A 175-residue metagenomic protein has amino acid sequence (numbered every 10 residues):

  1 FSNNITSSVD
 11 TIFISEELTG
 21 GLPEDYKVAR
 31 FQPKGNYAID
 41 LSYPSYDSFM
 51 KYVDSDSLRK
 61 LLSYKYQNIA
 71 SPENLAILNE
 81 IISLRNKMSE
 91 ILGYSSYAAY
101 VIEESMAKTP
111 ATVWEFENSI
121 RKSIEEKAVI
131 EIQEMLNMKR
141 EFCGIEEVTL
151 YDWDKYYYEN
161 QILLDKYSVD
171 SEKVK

Functional and structural regions predicted by a protein language model:
F1-L41, L84, E90-K175: Active-site-proximal, well-structured secondary-structure segments within enzyme catalytic domains
N3, N68, P72: Substrate/cofactor-recognition hotspot
S48-K51, A98-Y100: Short helix/loop capping segments that flank catalytic or ligand/cofactor-binding pockets
F49-Y66: Short, charge-rich amphipathic alpha-helices with coiled-coil/heptad character
Y52, N74-L75, K87-E90: A short, ordered amphipathic alpha-helix with a cationic face
L61-K65, E80, K87: Residue-level signal for well-ordered alpha-helical scaffold segments within enzymatic catalytic domains
S71-L84: Short, 15-30-residue, compositionally biased linear elements with alpha-helical propensity or flexible coil
